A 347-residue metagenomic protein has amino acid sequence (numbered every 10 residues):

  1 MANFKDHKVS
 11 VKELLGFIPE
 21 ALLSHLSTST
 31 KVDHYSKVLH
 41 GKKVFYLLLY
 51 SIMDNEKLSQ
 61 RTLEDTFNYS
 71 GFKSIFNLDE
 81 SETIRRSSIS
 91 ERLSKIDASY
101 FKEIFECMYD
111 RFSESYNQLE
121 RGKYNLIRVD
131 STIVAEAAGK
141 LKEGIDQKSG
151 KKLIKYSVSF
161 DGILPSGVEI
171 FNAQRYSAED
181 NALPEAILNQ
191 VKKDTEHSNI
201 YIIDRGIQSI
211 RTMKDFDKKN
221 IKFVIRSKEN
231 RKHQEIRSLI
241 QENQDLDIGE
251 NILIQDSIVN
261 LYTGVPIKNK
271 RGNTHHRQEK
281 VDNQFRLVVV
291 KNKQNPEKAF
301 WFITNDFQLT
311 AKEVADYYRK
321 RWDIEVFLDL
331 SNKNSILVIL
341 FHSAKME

Functional and structural regions predicted by a protein language model:
M1-N295, F300-L309: Conserved, well-structured functional cores that handle cations and Mg-NTP chemistry
V314-F341: Short amphipathic alpha-helical "interface-anchor" segments enriched in bulky aromatics
M346-E347: Small-residue-rich helix-loop
